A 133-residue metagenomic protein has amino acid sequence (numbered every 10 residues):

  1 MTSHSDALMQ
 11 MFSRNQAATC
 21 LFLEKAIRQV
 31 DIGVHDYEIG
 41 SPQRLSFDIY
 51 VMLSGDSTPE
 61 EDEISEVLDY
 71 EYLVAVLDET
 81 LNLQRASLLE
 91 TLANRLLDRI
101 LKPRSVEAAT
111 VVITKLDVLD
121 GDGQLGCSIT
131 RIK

Functional and structural regions predicted by a protein language model:
M1-K133: N-terminal, polar/charged subdomain of small-to-medium soluble alpha/beta proteins
